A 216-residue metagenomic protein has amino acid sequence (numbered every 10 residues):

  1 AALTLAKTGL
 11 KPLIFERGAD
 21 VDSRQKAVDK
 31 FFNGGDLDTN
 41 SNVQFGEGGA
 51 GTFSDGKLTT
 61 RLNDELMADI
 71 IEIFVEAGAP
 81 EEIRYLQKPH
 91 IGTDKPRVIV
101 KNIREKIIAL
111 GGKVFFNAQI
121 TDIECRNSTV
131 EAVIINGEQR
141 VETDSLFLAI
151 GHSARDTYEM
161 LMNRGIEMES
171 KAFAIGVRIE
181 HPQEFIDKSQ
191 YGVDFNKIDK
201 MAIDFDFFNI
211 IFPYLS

Functional and structural regions predicted by a protein language model:
A2-S216: Residues forming the flavin
